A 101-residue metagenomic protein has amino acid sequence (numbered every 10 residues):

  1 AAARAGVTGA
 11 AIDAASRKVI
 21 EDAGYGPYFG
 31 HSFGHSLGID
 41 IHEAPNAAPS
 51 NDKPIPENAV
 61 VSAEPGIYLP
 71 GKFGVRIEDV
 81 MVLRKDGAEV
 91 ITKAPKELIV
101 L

Functional and structural regions predicted by a protein language model:
A1-L101: Active-site neighborhoods and metal-handling regions in enzymes and metal-associated proteins
